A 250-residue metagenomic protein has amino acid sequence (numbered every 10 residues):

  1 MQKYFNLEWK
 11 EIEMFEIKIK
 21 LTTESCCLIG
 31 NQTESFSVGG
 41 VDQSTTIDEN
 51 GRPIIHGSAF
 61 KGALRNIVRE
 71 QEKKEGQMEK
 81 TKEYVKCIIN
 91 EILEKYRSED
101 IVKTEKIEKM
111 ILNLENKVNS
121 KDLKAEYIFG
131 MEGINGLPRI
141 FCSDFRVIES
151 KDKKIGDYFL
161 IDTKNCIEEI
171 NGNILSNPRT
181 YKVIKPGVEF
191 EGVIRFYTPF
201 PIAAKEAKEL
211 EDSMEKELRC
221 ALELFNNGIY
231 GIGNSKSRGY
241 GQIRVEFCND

Functional and structural regions predicted by a protein language model:
M1-F159, N165, R179-D250: RNA-binding basic/glycine-rich loop and surface signature characteristic of RAMP-family CRISPR effectors
N171-G172: Surface/interface-facing alpha-helical segments and adjacent flexible terminal/loop regions used for partner/assembly
L175-N177: A short, acidic, amphipathic alpha-helical segment used as a generic capping/interface helix at domain edges
